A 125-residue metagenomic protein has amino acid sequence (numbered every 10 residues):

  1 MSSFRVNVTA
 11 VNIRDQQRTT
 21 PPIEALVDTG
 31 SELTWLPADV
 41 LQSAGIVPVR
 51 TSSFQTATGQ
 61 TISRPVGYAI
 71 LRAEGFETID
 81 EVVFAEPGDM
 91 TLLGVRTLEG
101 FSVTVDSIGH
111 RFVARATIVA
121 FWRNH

Functional and structural regions predicted by a protein language model:
M1-H125: Pepsin/retropepsin-fold aspartyl endopeptidases
